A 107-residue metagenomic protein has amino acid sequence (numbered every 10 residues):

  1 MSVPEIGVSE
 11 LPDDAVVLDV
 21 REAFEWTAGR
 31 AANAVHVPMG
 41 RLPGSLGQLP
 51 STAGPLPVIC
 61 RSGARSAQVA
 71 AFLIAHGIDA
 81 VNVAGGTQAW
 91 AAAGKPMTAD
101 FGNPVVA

Functional and structural regions predicted by a protein language model:
M1-V16, V20-P55, A64-A107: Rhodanese-like catalytic fold shared by cysteine-dependent sulfurtransferases and DSP/PTP-type phosphatases
I59: Short, surface-exposed ligand- or partner-binding patches at beta-edge/loop junctions that are enriched in aromatics
